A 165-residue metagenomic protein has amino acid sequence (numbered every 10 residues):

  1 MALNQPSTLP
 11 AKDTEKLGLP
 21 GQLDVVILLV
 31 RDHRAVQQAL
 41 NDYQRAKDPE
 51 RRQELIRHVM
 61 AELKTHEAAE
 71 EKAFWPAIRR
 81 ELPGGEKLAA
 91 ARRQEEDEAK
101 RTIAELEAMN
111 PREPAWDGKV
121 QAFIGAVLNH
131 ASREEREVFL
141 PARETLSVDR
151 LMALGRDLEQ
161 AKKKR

Functional and structural regions predicted by a protein language model:
M1-R165: Small-residue-biased structural context
